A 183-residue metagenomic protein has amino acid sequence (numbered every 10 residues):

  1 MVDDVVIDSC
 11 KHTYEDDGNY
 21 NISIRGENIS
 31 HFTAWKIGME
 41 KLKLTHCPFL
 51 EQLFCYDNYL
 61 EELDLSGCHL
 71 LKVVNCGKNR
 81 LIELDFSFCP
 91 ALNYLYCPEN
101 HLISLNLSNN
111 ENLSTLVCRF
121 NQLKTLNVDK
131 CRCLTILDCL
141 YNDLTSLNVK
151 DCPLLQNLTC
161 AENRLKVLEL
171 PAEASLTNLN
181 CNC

Functional and structural regions predicted by a protein language model:
M1-Q52, H69, P90, A174: N-terminal capping/linker segments that flank leucine-rich repeat
F32, E51-C55, K72-C76, N93-C97 (+5 more regions): Conserved hydrophobic beta-strand positions in leucine-rich repeat
L42, L63, L84, L105 (+3 more regions): Canonical leucine-rich repeat
L42-R80, S87-F88, Y96-E99, R119: Conserved, compact domain cores that house catalytic/ligand-binding motifs in diverse enzymes and effector modules
